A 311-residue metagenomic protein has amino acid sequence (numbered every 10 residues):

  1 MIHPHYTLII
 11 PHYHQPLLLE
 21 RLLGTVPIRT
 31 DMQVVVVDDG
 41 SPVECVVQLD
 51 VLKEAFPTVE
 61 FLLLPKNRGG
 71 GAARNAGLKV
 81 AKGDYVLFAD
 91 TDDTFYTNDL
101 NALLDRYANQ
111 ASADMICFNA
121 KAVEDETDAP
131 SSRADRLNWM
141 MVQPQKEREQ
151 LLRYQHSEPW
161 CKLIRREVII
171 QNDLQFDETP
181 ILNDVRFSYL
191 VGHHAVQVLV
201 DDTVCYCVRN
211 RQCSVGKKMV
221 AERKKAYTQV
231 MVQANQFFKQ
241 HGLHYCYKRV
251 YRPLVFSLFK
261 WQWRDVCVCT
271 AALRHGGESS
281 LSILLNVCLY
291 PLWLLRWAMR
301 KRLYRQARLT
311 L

Functional and structural regions predicted by a protein language model:
M1-I2, I28, L49-V51, T58 (+1 more regions): Membrane-interface aromatic/basic loop that binds lipid-linked glycans or pyrophosphate carriers, typified by
I10, H14-T30, Q48: Short, well-formed alpha-helical segments that are part of the catalytic scaffolds of diverse glycosyltransferases
P11, G70-R74, D90-V198, R209-E222 (+1 more regions): Donor-binding/catalytic cores of nucleotide-activated saccharide and glycerol-phosphate transferases/polymerases
T25, D38-L49, K66: A conserved acidic beta->alpha catalytic loop
D31-S41, E60-L64, T91: Short beta-strand/loop segment that forms part of the nucleotide-sugar
L64-A81: Glycine-rich, basic loop-to-helix element that forms the pyrophosphate-binding segment of sugar-nucleotide handling
V86: Short aromatic/hydrophobic "clamp" motif used to bind/position activated sugar donors
V204-R211, K217-Y245, R249, W263-E278: Catalytic core of nucleotide-sugar-dependent glycosyltransferases
